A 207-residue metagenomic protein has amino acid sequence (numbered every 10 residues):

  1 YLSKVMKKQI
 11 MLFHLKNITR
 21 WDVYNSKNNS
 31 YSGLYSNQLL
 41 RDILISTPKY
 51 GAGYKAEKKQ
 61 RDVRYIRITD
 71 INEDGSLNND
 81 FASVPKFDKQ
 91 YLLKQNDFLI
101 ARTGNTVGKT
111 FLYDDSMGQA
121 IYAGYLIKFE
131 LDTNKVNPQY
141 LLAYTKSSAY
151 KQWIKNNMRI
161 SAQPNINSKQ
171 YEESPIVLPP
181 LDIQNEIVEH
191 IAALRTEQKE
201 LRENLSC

Functional and structural regions predicted by a protein language model:
Y1-Y50, E173, V177-C207: Non-catalytic DNA-recognition/assembly elements of restriction-modification systems
N37-Y54, T69-Q95: Sequence-specific dsDNA recognition surfaces
A52-R61, N156-M158: Short coil/turn segments at secondary-structure boundaries
R67-I68, F87-K146: A short beta-sheet element
Y113-D114, N157-I160: Short amphipathic beta-strand starts and helix->beta connectors
A120-I127, V136-Q139, R159-N185: A short glycine-rich beta-alpha junction/loop motif
Y150-I154: Periplasmic-binding protein-like
